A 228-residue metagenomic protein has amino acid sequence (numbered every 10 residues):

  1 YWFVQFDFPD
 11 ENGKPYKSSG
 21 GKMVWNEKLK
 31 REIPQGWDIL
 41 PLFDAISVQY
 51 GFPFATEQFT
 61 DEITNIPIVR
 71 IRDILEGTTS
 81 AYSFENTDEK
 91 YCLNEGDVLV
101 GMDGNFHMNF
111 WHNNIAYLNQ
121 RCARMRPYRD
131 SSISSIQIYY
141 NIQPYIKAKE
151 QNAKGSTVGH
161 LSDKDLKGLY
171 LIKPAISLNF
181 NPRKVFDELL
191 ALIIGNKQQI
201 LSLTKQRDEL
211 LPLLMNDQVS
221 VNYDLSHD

Functional and structural regions predicted by a protein language model:
V4-Q5: Extended amphipathic alpha-helical segments with heptad-repeat/coiled-coil character used for oligomerization, fusion
G13-S18, A55-I63, N152-G155: Short coil/turn segments at secondary-structure boundaries
S18-P53, I176-S226: Non-catalytic DNA-recognition/assembly elements of restriction-modification systems
K22-R31, L40-Q58, T64-E95, R124: Sequence-specific dsDNA recognition surfaces
I33, H112, P127, L171-K173: Hydrophobic residues in beta-strands and at strand termini
R70-I71, E89-A153, S162: A short beta-sheet element
I71-D73, D103, A175, L225: Short, small-residue-rich loop/turn micro-motifs
A116-A123, G155-F180: A short glycine-rich beta-alpha junction/loop motif
